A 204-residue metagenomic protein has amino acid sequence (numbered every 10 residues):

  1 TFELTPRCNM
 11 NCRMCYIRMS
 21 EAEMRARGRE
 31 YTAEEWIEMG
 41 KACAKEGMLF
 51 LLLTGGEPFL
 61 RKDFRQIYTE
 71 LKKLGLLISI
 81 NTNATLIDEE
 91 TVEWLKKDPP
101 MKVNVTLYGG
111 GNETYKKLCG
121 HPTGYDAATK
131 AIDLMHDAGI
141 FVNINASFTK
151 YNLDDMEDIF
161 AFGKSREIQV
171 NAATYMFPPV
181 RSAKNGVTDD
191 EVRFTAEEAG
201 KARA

Functional and structural regions predicted by a protein language model:
T1-K102, A202: Conserved alpha-helical substructure of the radical SAM core
T106-Y108, E113-A204: Radical SAM enzyme [4Fe-4S]-AdoMet core and its adjacent flexible, acidic and glycine-rich loops/tails across
